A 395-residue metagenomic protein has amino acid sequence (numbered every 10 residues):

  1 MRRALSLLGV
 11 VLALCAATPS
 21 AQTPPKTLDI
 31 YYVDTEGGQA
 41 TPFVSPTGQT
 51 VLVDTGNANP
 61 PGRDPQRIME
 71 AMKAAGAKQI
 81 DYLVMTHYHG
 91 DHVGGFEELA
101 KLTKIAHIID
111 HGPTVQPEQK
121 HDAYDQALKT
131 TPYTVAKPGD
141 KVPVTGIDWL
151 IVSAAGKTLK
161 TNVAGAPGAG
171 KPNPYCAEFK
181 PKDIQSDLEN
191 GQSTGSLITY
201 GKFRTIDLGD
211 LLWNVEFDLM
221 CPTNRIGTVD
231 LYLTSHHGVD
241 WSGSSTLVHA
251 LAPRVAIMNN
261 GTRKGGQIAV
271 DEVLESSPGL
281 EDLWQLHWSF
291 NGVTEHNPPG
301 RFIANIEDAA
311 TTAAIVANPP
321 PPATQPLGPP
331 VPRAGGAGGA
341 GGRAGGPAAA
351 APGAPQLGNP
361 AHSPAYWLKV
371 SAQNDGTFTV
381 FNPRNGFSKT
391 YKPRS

Functional and structural regions predicted by a protein language model:
M1-A4: Positively charged n-region of N-terminal signal peptides that target proteins for export
S6-A16: Bacterial N-terminal signal peptides
Q22-L28, V93-D218, S276-D282, H287-R394: Flexible, acidic/histidine-containing loops and adjacent segments that form or flank the divalent-metal
T23-Q79, E189-F217: Conserved beta-strand hairpin/beta-sheet module of binuclear metal-dependent hydrolase folds, prominently
P25, P46-L52, G56-D110, T114 (+2 more regions): Active-site metal-binding motif and surrounding structural segment of the metallo-beta-lactamase
V33-D34, F43, D54, H87 (+7 more regions): Divalent metal-coordination and catalytic microenvironments
L52-Q66, T161-Q185, H236-W241, R263: Acidic/histidine-rich helix-loop elements that form or flank divalent-metal/phosphate-binding sites at the catalytic
Q116-H121, T131-P132, V229-P299: Internal alpha/beta domain cores that form substrate/cofactor-binding pockets in large enzymes and binding proteins
